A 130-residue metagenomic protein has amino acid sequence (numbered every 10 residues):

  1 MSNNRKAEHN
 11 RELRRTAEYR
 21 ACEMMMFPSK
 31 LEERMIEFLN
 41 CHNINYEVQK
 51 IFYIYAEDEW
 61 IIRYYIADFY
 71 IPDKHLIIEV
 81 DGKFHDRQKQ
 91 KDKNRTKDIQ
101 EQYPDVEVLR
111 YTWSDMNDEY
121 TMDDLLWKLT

Functional and structural regions predicted by a protein language model:
M1-T130: Nucleic-acid endo/exonuclease domains
